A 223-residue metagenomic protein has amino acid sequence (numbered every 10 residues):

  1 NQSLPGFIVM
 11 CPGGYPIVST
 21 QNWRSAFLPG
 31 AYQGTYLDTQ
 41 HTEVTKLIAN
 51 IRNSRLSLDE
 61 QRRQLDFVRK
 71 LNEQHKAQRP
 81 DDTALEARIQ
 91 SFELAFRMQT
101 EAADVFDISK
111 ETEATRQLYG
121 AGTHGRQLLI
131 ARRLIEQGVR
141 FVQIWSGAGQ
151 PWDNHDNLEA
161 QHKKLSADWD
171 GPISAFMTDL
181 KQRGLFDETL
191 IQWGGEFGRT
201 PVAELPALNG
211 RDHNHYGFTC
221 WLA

Functional and structural regions predicted by a protein language model:
N1-A223: Ligand-binding pockets and gating/stacking loops
